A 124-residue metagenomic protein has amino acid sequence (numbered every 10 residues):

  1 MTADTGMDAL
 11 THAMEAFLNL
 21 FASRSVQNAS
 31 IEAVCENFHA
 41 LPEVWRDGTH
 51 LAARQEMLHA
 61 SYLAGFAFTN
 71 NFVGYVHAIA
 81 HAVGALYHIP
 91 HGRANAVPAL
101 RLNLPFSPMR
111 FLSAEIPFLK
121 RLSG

Functional and structural regions predicted by a protein language model:
M1-N71: Carboxylate- and glycine-rich phosphate/diphosphate-binding segment that chelates Mg2+/Mn2+
M7, V34, V76, N95-A99 (+1 more regions): A general structural signal for well-ordered alpha-helical segments in protein cores
A13, F17, A82, R101-L102: Amphipathic alpha-helical segments in well-ordered regions
E36-A40, V83, P105, M109: Alpha-helix boundary/capping detector
Y62-N95: Glycine-rich phosphate/pyrophosphate-binding beta-alpha loops
L86-G124: Gly/Pro-rich interdomain helix-loop hinge
